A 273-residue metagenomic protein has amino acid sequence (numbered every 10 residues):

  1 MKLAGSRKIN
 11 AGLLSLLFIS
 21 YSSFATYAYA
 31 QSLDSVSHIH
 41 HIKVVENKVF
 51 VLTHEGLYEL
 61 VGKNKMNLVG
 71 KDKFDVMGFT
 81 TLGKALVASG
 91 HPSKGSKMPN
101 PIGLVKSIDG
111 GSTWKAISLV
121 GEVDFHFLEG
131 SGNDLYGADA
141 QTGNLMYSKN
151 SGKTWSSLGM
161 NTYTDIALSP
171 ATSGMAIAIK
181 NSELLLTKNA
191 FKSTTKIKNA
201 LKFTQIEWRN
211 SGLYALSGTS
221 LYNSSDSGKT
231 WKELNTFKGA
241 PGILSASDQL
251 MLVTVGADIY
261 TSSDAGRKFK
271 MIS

Functional and structural regions predicted by a protein language model:
Q31-Y58, M77-G78: Beta-strand-rich domains and repeat architectures in extracellular enzymes and scaffolds, especially beta-propellers
H40-K43, G78-T80, E129, A167-S169 (+2 more regions): Conserved beta-strand position repeated across blades of beta-propeller domains
E46-N47, G83-K84, G132-N133, T172-G174 (+2 more regions): Short coil/turn segments that connect the beta-strands within blades of beta-propeller domains
V51, A88-S89, G137, A178 (+2 more regions): Residue position within the beta-strands of beta-propeller blades
H54, H91-S93, A140-Q141, N181 (+2 more regions): Short loop/turn segments immediately following the C-termini of beta-strands
G56-L68, N100-S118, M146-L158, L185-K196 (+2 more regions): Asp-box/BNR beta-propeller loop motif
D72-M77, V120-D124, M160-D165, N199-T204 (+1 more regions): Short coil/turn segments at the loop-to-beta-strand junctions that recur within blades of beta-propeller repeat folds
G95-P101, A138-Q141, A178-I179, A215-L216: Short, solvent-exposed loop/turn segments at conserved positions within beta-propeller repeat blades
